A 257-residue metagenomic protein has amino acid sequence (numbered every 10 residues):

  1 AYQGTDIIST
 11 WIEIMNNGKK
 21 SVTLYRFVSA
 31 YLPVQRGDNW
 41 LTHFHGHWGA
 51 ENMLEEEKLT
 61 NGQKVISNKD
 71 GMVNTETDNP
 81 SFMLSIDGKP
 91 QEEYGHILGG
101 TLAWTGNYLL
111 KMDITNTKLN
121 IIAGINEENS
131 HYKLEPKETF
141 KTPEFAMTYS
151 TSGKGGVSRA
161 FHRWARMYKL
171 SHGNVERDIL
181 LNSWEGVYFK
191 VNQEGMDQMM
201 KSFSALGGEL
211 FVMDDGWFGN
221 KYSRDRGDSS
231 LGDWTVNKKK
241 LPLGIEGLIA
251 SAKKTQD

Functional and structural regions predicted by a protein language model:
A1-D113, E128-S130: Polysaccharide-binding surfaces and accessory modules of carbohydrate-active proteins
I8, T23, K141, L206-G207 (+1 more regions): Short loop/turn motifs at secondary-structure junctions
W11-M15, K141, N182: Residues within well-ordered beta-strands of beta-sheet-rich folds
L84-L109, Y149-L170, G208-D215, L241-D257: Glycine-rich, aromatic-flanked loop segments that form ligand/cofactor-binding clefts across common enzyme folds
N116-E135: Short acidic, Pro/Gly- and aromatic-enriched capping/linker segments at domain boundaries
Y132-T151: Short Pro-Gly-centered flexible turn/kink motifs
H172-D257: Aromatic-lined carbohydrate-binding/catalytic grooves of carbohydrate-active enzymes
